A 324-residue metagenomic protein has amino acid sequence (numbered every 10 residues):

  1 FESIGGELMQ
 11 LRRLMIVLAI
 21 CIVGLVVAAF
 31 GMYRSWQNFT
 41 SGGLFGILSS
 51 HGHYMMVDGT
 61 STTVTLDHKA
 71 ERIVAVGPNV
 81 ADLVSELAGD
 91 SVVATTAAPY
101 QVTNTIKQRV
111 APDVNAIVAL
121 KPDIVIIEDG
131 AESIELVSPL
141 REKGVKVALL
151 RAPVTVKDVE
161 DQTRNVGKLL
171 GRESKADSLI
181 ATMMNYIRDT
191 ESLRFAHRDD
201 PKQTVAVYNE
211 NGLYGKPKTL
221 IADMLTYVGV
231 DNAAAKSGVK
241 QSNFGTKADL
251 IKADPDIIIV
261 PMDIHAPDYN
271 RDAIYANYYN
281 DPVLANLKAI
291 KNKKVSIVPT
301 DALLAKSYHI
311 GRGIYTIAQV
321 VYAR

Functional and structural regions predicted by a protein language model:
I4-P78, E173-V205, Q319-R324: Bacterial Sec-exported substrate-binding components of ABC uptake systems
N38-T40, S50, K157-L170, D177 (+3 more regions): Structured C-terminal subdomain patch of bacterial secreted/periplasmic proteins
V57-S61, T105-N115, A131, G238-K247: Short helix-initiation/N-cap motifs at beta->coil->alpha
R72-L120, I124-A131, V230-A233, D281: A short, structured surface patch at a secondary-structure boundary
T96-T105, Y214-S242: Alpha-helical, coiled-coil/dimerization segments enriched in small aliphatic residues
A98-Q101, E132-N165, L169: Flexible loop/hinge segments that line or gate small-molecule binding clefts
D113-I127, V145, T246-P261: Proline-aspartate-enriched helix->loop->beta-strand connector
E135, R151-N165, D200-M224, D268: Extracytoplasmic ligand-binding site segments that recognize negatively charged/polar headgroups
